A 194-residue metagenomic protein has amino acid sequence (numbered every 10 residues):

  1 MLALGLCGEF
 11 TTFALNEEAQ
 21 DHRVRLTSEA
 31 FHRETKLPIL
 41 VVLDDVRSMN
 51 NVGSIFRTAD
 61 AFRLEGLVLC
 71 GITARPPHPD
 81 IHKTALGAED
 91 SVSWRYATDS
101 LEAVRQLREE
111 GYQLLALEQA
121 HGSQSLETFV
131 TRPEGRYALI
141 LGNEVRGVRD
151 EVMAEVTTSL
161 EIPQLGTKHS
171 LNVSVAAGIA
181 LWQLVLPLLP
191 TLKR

Functional and structural regions predicted by a protein language model:
M1-R194: Post-transcriptional modification and biogenesis factors for structured RNAs of the translation apparatus
